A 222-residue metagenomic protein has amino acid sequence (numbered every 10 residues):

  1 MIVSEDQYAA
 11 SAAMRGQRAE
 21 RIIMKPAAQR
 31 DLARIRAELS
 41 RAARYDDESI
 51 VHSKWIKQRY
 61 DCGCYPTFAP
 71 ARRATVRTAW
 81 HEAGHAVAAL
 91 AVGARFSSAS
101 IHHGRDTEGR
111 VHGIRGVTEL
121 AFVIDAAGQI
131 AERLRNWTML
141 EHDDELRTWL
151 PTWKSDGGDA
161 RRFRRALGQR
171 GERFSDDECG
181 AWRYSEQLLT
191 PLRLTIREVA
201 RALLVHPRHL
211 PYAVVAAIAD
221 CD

Functional and structural regions predicted by a protein language model:
I2-D222: Soluble catalytic regions of large protease machineries
